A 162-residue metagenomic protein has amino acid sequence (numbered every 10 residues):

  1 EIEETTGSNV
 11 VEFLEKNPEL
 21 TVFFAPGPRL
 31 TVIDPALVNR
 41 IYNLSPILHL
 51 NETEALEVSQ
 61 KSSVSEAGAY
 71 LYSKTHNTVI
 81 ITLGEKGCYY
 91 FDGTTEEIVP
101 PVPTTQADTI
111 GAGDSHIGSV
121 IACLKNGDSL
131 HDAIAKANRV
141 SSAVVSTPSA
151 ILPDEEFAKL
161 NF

Functional and structural regions predicted by a protein language model:
E1-I98, A158: Ribokinase/PfkB-type carbohydrate-kinase core domain
V32, K61-F162: Conserved phosphate-binding/catalytic region of the ribokinase-like
